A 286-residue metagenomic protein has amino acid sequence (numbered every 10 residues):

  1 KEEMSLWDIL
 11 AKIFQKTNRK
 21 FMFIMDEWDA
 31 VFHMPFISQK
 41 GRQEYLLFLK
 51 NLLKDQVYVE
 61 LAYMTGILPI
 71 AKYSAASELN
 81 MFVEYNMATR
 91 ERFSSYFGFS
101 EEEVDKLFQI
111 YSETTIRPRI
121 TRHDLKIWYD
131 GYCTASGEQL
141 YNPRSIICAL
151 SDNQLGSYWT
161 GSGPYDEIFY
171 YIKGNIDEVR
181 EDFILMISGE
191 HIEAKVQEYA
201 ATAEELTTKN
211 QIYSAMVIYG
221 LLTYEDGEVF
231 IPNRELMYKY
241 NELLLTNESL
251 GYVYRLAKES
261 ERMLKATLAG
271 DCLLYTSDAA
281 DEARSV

Functional and structural regions predicted by a protein language model:
K1-I24, D29, N51-D55: Mid-core helix/loop region of P-loop NTP-binding domains shared across ATPases and GTPases
I24, L61-I67: Structural recognition of the conserved hydrophobic beta-strand(s) that form the central parallel beta-sheet of P-loop
F32-R42: Conserved ATPase-coupling elements of RecA-like P-loop NTPase cores
Q43-E60: Substrate-engagement module of ASCE P-loop NTPases
S74-N80, Y85-A149, D182-L185: Amphipathic alpha-helical segments of the small helical/lid subdomains adjacent to P-loop NTPase cores
V179-T207, I212: Conserved helicase/translocase motor-coupling segment
D226-E248: Accessory beta->alpha helical hairpin/"wing" motif in late/C-terminal subdomains of nucleic-acid enzymes
Y275-A283: Conserved small/polar residues in nucleotide/adenosyl-binding loops
